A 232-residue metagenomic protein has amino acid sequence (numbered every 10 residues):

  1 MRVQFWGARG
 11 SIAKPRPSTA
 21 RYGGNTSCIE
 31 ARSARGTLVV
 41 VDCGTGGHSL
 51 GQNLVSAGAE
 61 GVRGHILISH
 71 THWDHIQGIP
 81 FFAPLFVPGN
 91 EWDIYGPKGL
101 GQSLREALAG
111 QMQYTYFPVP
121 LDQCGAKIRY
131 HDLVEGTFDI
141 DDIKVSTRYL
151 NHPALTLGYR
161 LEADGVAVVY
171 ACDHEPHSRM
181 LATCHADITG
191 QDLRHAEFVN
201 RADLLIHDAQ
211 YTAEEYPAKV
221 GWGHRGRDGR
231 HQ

Functional and structural regions predicted by a protein language model:
M1-A182: Binuclear metal-dependent hydrolase catalytic cores
E175-Q232: Cap/insert and terminal regions of metallo-dependent hydrolase folds
